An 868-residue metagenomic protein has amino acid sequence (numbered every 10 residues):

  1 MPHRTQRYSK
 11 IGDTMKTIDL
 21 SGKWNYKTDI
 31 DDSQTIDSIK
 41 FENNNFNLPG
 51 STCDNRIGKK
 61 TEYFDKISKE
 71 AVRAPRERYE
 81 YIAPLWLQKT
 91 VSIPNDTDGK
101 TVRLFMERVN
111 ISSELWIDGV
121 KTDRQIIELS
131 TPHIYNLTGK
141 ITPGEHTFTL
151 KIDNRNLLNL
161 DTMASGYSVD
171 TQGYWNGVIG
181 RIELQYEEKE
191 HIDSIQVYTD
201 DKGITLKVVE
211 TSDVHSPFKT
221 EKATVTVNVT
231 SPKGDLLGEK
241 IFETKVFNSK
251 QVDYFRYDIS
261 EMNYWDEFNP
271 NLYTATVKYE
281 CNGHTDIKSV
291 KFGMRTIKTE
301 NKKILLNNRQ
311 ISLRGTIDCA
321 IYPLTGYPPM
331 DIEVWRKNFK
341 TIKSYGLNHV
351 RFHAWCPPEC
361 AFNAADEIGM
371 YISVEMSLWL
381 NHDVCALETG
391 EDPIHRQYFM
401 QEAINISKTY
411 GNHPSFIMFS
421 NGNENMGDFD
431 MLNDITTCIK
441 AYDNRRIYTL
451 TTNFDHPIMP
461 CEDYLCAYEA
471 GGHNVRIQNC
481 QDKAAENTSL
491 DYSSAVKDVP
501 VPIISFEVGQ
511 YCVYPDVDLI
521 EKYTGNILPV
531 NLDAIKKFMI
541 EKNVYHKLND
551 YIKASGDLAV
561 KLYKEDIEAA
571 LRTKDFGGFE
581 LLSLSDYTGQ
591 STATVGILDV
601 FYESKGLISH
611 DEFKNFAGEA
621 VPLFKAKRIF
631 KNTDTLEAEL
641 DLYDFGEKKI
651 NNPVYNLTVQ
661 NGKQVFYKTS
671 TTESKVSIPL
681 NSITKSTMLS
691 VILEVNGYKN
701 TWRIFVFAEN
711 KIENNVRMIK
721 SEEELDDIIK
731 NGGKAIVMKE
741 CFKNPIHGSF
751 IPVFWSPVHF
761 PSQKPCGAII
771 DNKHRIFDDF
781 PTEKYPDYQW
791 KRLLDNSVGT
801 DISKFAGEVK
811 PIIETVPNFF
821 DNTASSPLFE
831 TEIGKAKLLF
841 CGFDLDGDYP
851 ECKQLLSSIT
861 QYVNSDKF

Functional and structural regions predicted by a protein language model:
M1-S68, K151, R155-N156, L184 (+2 more regions): Accessory carbohydrate-binding/adhesion or oligomerization-edge regions at the termini of glycan-active proteins
I18, W24-D31, N55, E77-I192 (+3 more regions): Accessory beta-strand-rich segments of carbohydrate-active enzymes
I57, E62-S92, K100-F105, N110-W116 (+10 more regions): Active-site-adjacent substrate/metal-binding segments within catalytic domains of carbohydrate-active enzymes
T142-E145, V209, D213-K298, S674-S677 (+1 more regions): Extended acidic/polar, glycine-enriched regions that form or flank non-catalytic beta-rich accessory modules
I342, H349-D599: Substrate-binding/catalytic cleft of secreted carbohydrate-active enzymes, primarily glycoside hydrolases
Y442, C741-N744, S756-E851: Catalytic beta-strand/loop cores that center a nucleophilic Ser/Cys/Thr and support acyl-enzyme chemistry
L582-D644: Aromatic-rich peripheral "rim/lid" segments of glycoside hydrolase catalytic domains that contact and position glycan
V716-S756, K835-K837, C841: Short alpha-beta junction capping motif
